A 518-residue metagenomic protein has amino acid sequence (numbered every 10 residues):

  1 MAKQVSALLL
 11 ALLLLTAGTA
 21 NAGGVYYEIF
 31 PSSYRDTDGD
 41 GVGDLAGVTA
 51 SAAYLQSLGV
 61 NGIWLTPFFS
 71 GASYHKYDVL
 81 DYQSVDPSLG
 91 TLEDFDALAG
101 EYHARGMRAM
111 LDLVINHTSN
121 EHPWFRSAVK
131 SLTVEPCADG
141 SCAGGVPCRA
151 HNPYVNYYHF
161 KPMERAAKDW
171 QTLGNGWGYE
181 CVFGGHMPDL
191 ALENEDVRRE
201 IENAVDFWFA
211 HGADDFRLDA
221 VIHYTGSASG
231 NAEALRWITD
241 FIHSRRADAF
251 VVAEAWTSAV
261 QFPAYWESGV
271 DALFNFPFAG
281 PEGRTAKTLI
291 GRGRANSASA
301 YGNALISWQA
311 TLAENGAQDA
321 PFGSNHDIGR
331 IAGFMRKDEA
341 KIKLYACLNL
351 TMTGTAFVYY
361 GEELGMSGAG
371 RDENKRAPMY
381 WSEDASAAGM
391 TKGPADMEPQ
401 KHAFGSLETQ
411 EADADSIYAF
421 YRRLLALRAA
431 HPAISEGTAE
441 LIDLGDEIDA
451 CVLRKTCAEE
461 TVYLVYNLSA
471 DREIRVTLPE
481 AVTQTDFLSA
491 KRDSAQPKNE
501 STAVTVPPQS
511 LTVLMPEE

Functional and structural regions predicted by a protein language model:
A2-L9: Sec-dependent signal peptide recognition, specifically the positively charged N-region followed immediately by
L10-G18: Hydrophobic core
N21-E202, A210, R217, V221-S268 (+1 more regions): Acidic/aromatic-lined carbohydrate-recognition and catalytic surfaces of CAZymes acting on diverse glycans
A22, R245, N303, F322 (+1 more regions): Loop/helix patches that line or flank the sugar-binding groove of alpha-linked glycan CAZymes
A99-H103, N116-H117, H122-R149, N203-A204 (+7 more regions): Active-site-proximal helices and loops of the catalytic beta/alpha 8
H326, L424, Q509: A residue-level signal for conserved active-site and pocket-lining positions in enzyme catalytic cores
R472-R492: Beta-strand-rich binding/interaction modules
K498-E518: C-terminal beta-strand-rich structural cap/linker in extracellular carbohydrate-active enzymes
